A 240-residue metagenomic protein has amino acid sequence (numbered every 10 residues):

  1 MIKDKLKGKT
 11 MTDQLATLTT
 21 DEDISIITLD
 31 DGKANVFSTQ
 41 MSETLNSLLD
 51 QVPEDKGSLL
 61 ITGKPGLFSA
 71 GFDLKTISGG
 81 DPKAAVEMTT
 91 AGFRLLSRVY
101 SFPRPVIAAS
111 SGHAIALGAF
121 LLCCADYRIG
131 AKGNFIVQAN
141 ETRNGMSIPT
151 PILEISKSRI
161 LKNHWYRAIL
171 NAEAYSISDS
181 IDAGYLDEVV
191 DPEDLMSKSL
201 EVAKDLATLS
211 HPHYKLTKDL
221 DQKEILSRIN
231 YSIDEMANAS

Functional and structural regions predicted by a protein language model:
I2-T62: Conserved CoA-thioester-binding segment of acyl-CoA-metabolizing enzymes
L6-I26, A168-T208, H213-R228, I233-S240: Amphipathic alpha-helical segments at domain termini/boundaries
I27, L45, I61, D73 (+4 more regions): Terminal peptide-recognition signature
G32-A34, P65-G66, G112-H113: Short glycine-rich anion-binding loops that position phosphate/pyrophosphate groups of nucleotides and phosphorylated
E43-T44, D55, G63-L95: Glycine- (often His-adjacent) and acidic-residue-rich active-site loop that binds/positions the CoA thioester
L48-Q51, A91-P103: Catalytic-core regions built around general acid/base machinery
G66-S69, A114-A116, E224: Short, active-site-adjacent cap segments at secondary-structure transitions
Y100-P103, I107-L209: Crotonase-fold acyl-CoA enzyme core
